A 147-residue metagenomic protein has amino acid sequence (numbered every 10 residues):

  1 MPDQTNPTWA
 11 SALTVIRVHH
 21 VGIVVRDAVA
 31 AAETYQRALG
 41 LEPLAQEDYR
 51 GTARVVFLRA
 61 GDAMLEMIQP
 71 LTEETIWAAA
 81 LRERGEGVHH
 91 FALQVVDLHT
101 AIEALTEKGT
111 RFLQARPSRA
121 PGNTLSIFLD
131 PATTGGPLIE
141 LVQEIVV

Functional and structural regions predicted by a protein language model:
M1-L13, V56-F57, E66, L93 (+1 more regions): Vicinal oxygen chelate
N6-P7, L44, E74-A79: A short, acidic/glycine-rich surface segment
R17-R26, V56-R59, A78-A104, I127: Vicinal oxygen chelate
A31, E42, L65-E66, E73-I76 (+1 more regions): Short loop/beta submotifs within extracellular cysteine-rich repeat domains
A31-Q36, L105: Conserved active-site tyrosine of GNAT-family acetyltransferases
R37-P43, G109-R111: Conserved acetyl-CoA-binding loop of GNAT-fold acetyltransferases
D48-G51: Short glycine/proline-centered loop/turn elements that form peptide/ligand docking sites
